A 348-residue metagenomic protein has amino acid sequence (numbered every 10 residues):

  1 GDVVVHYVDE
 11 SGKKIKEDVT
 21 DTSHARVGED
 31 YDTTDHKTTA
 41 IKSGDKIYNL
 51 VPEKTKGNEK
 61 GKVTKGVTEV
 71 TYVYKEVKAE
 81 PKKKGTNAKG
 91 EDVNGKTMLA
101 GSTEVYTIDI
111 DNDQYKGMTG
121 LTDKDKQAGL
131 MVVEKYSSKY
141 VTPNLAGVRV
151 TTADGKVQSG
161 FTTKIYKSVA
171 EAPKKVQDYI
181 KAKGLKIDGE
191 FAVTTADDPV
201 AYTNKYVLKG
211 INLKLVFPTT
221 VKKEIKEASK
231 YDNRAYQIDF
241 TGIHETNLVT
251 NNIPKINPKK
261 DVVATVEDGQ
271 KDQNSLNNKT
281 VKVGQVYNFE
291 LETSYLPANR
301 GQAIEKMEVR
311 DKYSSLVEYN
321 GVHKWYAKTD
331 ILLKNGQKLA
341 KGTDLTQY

Functional and structural regions predicted by a protein language model:
G1-V8, E59-K78: Conserved "repeat-terminator" motif of extracellular CCP/Sushi domains
V3-V8, P81-G85, E134, K260-A264 (+1 more regions): A short, amphipathic beta-strand motif
V5-Y7, Y72, K83, I108 (+5 more regions): Extracellular/surface recognition and adhesion modules
H6, M98-G129, K279-R310: Short beta-strand elements of extracellular/lumenal beta-sandwich folds
E29-K62, Y140-P143, G321-V322: Surface-exposed interfaces of beta-sheet-rich extracellular modules
Y48-P52, K124-P199, I304-Y348: A surface/secretory-pathway sequence property marking extracellular, secreted, or lumenal proteins enriched
V73-E76, S102-Y115, I187-D232, F240 (+3 more regions): Low-complexity, intrinsically disordered segments enriched in Ser/Thr together with acidic residues
V77-N87, D92, T219-V221, I225-L276 (+1 more regions): Extracellular/luminal low-complexity Ser/Thr/Pro-rich, glycosylation-prone repeat/linker regions
